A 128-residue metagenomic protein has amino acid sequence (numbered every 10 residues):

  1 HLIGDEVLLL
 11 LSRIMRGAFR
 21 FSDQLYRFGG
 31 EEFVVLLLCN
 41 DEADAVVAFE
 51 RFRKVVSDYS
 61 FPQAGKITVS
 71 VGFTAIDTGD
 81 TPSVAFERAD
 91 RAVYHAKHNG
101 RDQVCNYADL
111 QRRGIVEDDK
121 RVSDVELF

Functional and structural regions predicted by a protein language model:
H1, A43-F49, A75-F128: Catalytic-core segments of nucleotide cyclases and related cyclic-nucleotide turnover enzymes
H1-G17, Y26-G30, V34-V35, E42-E50 (+2 more regions): Conserved long alpha-helical elements within nucleotide-processing catalytic cores of c-di-GMP signaling and class III
R20: Short conserved AdoMet
D23-Q24, S60: Glycine-rich ATP-lid/hinge loop adjacent to the conserved G-boxes
Q24-R27, G65: A short pre-motif secondary-structure segment
F33, V69-F73: A structural signal for short, well-ordered beta-strand segments
L36-L38, T74-I76: Short hydrophobic/aromatic beta-strand micro-patches that form the beta-sheet surface supporting nucleotide- or nucleic
